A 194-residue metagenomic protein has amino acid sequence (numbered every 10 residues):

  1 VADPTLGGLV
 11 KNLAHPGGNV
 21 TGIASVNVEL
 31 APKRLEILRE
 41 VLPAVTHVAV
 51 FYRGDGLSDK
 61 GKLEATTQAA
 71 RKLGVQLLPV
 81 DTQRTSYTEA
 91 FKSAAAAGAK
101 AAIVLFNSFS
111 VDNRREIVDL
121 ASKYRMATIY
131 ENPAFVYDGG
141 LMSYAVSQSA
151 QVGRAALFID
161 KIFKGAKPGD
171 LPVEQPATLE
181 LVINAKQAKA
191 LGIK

Functional and structural regions predicted by a protein language model:
V1-K194: Short hydrophobic alpha-helices and adjacent helix-cap/hinge residues
